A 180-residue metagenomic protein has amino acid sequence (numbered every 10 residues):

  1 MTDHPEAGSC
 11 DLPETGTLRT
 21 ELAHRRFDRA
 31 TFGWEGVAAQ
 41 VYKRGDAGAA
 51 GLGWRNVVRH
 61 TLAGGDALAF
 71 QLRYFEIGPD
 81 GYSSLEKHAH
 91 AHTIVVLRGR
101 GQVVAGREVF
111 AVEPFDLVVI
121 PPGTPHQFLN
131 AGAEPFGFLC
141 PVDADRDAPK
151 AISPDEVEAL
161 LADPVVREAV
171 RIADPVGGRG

Functional and structural regions predicted by a protein language model:
M1-A69, E156-G180: A short, N-terminal "cap"/entry segment at the start of jelly-roll beta-barrel domains of the cupin/DSBH fold
R55-H60, R73-H88, P122: Conserved short histidine dyad/triad with adjacent acidic residue
D66, Q102, E113-P114, P122-P149: Ligand-binding loop in jelly-roll beta-barrel domains
D66-F70, G78-Y82, R100: Short, charged/polar surface micro-motifs in flexible loops or helix N-caps
Y74-G78, K87-A105, P141-A144: Short, conserved beta-strand element in jelly-roll/cupin
T93, R107-P122: Short acidic-glycine-tyrosine-enriched beta hairpin
A144-L161: Short peripheral tails and domain-boundary helices/loops at the edges of structured domains
